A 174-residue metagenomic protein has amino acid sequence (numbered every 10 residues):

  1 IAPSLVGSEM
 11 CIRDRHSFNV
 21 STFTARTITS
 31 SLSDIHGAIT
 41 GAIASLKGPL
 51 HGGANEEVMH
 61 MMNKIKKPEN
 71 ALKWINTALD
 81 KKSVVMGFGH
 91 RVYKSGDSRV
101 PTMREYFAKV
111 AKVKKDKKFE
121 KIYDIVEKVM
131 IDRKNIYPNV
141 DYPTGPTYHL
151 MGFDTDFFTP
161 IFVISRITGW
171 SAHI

Functional and structural regions predicted by a protein language model:
I1-G7, C11-I12: Single conserved hydrophobic/aromatic residue that forms the stacking wall/gate of nucleotide- or nucleobase-binding
N19-S21, T27-H60, V85-S98, Y137-H173: Conserved phosphate/anionic-ligand binding catalytic regions in large, soluble enzymes, centered on
G48, K64-P68: Cytochrome P450
M59-M62, I75-N76, R104, E127 (+1 more regions): Generic hydrophobic alpha-helical scaffold/packing signal
E69-F107: A structural-propensity feature for long, helix-poor, extended segments
E69-V84, V113-K121, S165-I174: Short, conserved aromatic-histidine micro-motifs
V110-L150: Generic long, charged, amphipathic alpha-helical segments
